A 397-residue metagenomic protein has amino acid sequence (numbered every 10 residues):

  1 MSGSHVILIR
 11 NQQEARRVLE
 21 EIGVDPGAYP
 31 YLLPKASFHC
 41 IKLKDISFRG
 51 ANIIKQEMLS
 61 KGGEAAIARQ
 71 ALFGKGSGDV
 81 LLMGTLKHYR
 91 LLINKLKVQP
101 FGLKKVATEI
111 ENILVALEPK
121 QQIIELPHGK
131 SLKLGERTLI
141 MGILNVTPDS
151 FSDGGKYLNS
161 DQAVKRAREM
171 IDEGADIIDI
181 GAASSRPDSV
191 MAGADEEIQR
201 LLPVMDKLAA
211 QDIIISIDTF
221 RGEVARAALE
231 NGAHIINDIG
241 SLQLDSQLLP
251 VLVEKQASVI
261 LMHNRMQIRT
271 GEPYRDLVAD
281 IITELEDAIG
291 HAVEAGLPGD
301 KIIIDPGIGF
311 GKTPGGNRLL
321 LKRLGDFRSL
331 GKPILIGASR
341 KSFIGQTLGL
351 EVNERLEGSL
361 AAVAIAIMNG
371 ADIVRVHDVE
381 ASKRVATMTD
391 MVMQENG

Functional and structural regions predicted by a protein language model:
M1-P34, I53, I93-K97, K105-N145 (+4 more regions): N-terminal amphipathic alpha-helix/helix-capping segment at the start of soluble metabolic enzymes
S2-Q13, D45, R49, I53-Q56 (+13 more regions): Active-site-adjacent loop and "lid" segments of alpha/beta metabolic enzymes
D25-K35, A65-K75: Short, flexible, solvent-exposed loop/turn segments with mixed acidic/basic and small polar residues
Y31-I46: Short glycine-/aliphatic-rich beta-strand segments at the starts of folded cytosolic domains
M58, L91-P100: Short amphipathic alpha-helices in soluble, non-transmembrane regions that often serve as interface/regulatory elements
K165-G181: Catalytic domains of carbohydrate-active enzymes, especially glycoside hydrolases
